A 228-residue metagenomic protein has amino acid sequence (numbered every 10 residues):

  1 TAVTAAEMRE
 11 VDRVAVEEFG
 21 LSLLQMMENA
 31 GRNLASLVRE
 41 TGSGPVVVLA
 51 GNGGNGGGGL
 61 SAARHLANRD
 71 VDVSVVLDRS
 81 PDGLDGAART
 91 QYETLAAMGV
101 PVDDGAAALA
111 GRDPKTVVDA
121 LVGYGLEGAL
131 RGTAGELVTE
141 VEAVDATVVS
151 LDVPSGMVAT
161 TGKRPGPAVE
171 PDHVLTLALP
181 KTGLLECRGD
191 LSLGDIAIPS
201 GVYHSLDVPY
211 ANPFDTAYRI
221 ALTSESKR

Functional and structural regions predicted by a protein language model:
T1-S43, V202-R228: Positively charged, low-complexity intrinsically disordered leader regions
A2-V3, P114-R228: YjeF_N-associated NAD(P)HX repair module
V3, F19-S22, M26, A30 (+3 more regions): Catalytic cores of large soluble enzymes that bind and process phosphate-bearing ligands
V11-E18, L37, T41, H65 (+7 more regions): Change "in soluble alpha/beta enzymes" to "in soluble alpha/beta proteins
F19, R32, A63-H65, G135-L137 (+2 more regions): Generic secondary-structure boundary signal with a strong preference for alpha-helix termini
A30, A50-G58, V122-Y124, S155 (+1 more regions): Short glycine-rich loop/turn motifs that provide flexible caps or phosphate-binding loops at active sites
A35-L121, A129-S150: Nucleotide and nucleotide-moiety/phosphate-recognizing core
